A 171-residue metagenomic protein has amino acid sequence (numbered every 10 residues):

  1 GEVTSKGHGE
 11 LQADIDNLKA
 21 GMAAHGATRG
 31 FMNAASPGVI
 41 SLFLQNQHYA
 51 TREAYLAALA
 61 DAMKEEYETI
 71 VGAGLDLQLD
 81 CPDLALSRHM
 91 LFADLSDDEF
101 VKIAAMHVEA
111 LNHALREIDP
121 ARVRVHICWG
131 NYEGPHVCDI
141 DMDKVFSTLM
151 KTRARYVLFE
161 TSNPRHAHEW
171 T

Functional and structural regions predicted by a protein language model:
G1-T171: Domain-level signal for soluble alpha/beta catalytic cores
